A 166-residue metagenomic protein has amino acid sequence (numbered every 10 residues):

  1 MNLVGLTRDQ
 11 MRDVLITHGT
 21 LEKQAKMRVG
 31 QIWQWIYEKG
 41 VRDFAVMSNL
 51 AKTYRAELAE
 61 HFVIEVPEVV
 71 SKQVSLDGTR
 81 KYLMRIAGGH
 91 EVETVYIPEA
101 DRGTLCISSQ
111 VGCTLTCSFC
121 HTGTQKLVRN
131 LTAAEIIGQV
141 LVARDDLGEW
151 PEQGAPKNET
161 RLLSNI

Functional and structural regions predicted by a protein language model:
M1-G103: Flexible, acidic/Gly-rich N-terminal and inter-domain linker regions that tether and position cofactor-handling modules
V92-T94, A100-I166: Conserved Radical SAM active-site core
